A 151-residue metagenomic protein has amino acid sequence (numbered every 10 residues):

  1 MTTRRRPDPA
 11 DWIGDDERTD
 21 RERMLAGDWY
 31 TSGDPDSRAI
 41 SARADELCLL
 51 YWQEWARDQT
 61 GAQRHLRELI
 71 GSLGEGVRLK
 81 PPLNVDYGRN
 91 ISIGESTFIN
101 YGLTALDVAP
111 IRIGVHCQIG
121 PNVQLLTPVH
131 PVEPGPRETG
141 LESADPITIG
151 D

Functional and structural regions predicted by a protein language model:
M1-G76: Terminal amphipathic alpha-helical/low-complexity segments used for targeting or macromolecular assembly
L83-I93, F98-D151: Flexible, glycine/small-residue-enriched loop-and-beta-strand segment within the central core of proteins
